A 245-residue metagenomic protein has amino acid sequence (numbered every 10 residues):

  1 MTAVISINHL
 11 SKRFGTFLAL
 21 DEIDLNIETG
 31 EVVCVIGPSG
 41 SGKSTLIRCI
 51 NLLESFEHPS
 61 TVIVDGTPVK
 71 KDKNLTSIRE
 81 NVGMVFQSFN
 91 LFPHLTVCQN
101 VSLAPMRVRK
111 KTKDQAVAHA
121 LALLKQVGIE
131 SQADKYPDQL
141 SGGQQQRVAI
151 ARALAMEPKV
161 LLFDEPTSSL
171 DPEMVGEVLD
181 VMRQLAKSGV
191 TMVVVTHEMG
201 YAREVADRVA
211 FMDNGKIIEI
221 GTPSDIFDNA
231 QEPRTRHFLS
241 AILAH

Functional and structural regions predicted by a protein language model:
T2-P223: ABC family nucleotide-binding domain
I220, S224-H245: C-terminal boundary and immediately downstream tail of ABC-type ATPase nucleotide-binding domains
